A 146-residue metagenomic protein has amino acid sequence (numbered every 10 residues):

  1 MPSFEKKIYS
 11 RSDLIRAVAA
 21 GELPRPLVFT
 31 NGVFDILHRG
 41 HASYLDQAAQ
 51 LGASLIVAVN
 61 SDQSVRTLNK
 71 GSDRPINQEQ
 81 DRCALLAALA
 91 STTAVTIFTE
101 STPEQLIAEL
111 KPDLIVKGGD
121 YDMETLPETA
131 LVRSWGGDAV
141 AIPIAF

Functional and structural regions predicted by a protein language model:
M1-F146: Nucleotidyltransferase catalytic core that binds NTPs
